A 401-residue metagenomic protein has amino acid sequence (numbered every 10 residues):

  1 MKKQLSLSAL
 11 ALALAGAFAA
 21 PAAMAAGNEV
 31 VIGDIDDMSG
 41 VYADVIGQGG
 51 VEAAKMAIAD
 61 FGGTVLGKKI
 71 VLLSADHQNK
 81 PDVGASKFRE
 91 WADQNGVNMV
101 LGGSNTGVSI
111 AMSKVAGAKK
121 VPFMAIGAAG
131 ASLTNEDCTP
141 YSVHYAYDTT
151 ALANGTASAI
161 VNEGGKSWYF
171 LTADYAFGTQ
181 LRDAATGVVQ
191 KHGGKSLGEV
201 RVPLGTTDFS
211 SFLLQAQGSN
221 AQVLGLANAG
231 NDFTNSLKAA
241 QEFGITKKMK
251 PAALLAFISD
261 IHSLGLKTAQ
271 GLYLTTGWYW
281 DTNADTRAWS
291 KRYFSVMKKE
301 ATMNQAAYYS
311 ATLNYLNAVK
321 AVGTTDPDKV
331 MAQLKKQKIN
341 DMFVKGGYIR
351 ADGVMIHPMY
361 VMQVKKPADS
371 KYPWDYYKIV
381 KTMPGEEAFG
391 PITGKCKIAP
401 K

Functional and structural regions predicted by a protein language model:
K2-L10, L14, A25-K401: Extracytosolic ligand-binding ectodomains
A19-A22: N-terminal signal peptide c-region/cleavage motif recognized by signal peptidases
